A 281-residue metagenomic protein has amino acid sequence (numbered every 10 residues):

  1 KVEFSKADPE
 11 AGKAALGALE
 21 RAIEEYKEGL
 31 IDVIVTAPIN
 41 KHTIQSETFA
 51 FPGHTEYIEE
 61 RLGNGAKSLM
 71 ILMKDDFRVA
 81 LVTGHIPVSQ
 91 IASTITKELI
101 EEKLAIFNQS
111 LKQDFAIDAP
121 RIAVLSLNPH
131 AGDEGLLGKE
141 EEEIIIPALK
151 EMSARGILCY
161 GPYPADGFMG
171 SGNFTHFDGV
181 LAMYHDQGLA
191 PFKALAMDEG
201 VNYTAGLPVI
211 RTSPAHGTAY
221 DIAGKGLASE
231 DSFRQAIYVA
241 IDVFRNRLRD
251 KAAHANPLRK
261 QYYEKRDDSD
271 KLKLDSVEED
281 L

Functional and structural regions predicted by a protein language model:
K1-H54, E98-M183, Q187-A194, D198-G200 (+4 more regions): Contiguous, glycine/small-aliphatic-enriched amphipathic segments in soluble metabolic enzymes
Q45-L69: Glycine/threonine-rich beta-strand-loop-alpha-helix active-site module that forms ligand/phosphate-binding
R61-F77, A205-D221: Short, flexible loop segments at boundaries between secondary-structure elements
L72-E102: Ligand-binding beta-strand-loop-alpha-helix segment within the catalytic cores of soluble metabolic enzymes
D76-F77, H85-P87, L127-P129, A215-G217: Short connector loops/turns at beta-strand edges and beta->alpha or beta->beta junctions
